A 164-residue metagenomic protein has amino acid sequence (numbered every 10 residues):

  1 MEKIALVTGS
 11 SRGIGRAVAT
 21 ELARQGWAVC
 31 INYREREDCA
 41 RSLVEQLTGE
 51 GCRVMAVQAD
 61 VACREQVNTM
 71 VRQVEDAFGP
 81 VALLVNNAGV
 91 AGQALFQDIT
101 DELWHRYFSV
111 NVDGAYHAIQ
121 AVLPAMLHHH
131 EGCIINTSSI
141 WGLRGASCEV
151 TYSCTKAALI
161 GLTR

Functional and structural regions predicted by a protein language model:
S11-R12: Conserved glycine-rich cofactor-binding loop
Q25-S42: Conserved glycine-rich Rossmann-like NAD(P)H-binding loop of the short-chain dehydrogenase/reductase
E37-D38, Q58-M70, D101: The beta1-alpha1 cofactor-binding region of Rossmann-like NAD(H)/NADP(H)-dependent oxidoreductases
L95-F96, L103-F108: Substrate-binding pocket helix/loop in short-chain dehydrogenase/reductase
F96-Q97, R144-V150: Active-site loop immediately N-terminal to the catalytic Tyr-X3-Lys motif of short-chain dehydrogenase/reductase
I119, T155, T163: Active-site helix of classical SDR
S139: Residue(s) in the substrate-gating loop at a strand-loop-helix junction that position the organic substrate next
